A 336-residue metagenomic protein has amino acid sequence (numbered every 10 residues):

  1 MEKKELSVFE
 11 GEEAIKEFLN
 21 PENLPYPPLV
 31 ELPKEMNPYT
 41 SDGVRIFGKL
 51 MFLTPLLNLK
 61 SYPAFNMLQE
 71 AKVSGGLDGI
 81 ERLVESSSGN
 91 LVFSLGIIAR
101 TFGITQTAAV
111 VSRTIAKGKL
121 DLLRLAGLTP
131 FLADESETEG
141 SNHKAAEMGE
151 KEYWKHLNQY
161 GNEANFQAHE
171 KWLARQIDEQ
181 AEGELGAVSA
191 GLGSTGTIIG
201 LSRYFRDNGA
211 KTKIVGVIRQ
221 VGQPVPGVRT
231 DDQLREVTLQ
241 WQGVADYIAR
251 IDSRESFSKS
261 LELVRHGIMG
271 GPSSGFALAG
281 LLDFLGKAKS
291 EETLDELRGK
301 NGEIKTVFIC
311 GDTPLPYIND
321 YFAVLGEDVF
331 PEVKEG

Functional and structural regions predicted by a protein language model:
M1-G336: PLP-dependent amino-acid enzyme catalytic core
